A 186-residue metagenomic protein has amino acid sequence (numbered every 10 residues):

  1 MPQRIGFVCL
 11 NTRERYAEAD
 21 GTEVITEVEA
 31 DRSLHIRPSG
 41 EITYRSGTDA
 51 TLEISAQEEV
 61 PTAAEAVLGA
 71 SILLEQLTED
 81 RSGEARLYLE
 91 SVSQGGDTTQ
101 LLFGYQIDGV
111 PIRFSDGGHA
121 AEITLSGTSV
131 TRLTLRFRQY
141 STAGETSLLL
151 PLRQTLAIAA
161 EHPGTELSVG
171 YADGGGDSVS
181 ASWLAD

Functional and structural regions predicted by a protein language model:
M1-Q76: Preferential activation on post-signal-peptide N-terminal prodomains/segments of secreted or lumenal proteins
P2-G6, A56-G95, T142-S180, L184: Short, non-transmembrane alpha-helical segments in secretory-pathway proteins
L10-E29, E79, E90-D108, D173-A185: Extended beta-strand-rich segments in extracellular/periplasmic secretory proteins, especially within noncatalytic
D31-I36, D49-S55, D108-S115, Y140-A143 (+1 more regions): Short, surface-exposed beta-strand/loop "edge" segments at domain boundaries and coil↔beta transitions
L34-T48, R113-R136: A short, surface-exposed beta-strand/turn
V92-G127, A160: Aromatic/basic-lined ligand-recognition segments that form π-stacking hydrophobic pockets flanked by Lys/Arg to engage
L102-G104, E122, R132-T134, S168-G170 (+1 more regions): Ordered hydrophobic segments in well-structured contexts
